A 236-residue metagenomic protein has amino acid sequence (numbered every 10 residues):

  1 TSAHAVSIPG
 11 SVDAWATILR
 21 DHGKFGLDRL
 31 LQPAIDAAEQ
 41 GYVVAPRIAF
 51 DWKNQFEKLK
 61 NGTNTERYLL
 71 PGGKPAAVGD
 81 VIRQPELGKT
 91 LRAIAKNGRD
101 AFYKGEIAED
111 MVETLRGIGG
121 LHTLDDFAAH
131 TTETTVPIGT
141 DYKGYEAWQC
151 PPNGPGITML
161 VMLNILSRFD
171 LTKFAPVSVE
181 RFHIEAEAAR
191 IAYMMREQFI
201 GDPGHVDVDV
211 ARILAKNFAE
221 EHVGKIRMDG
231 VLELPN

Functional and structural regions predicted by a protein language model:
T1-K104, E109-G154, L214-A215, E221-D229: Noncatalytic scaffold domains of N-terminal-nucleophile
I157: Flexible, polar/acidic helix-loop-strand segments at domain edges
R168-N236: Internal maturation/activation junctions in enzymes
